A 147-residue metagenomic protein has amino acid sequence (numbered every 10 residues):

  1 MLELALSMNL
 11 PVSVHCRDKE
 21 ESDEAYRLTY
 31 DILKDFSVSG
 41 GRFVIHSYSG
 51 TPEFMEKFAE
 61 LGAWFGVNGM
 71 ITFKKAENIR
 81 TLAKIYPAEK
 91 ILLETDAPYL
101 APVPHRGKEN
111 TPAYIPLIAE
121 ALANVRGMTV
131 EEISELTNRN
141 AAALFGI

Functional and structural regions predicted by a protein language model:
M1-L61, F73-K74, T81, Y86 (+3 more regions): Divalent metal-binding pocket/active-site signature
S13, V44-I45, G66-N68, L92-T95: Active-site neighborhood of phospho(di)ester-bond hydrolases with catalytic His/Asp-centered motifs
R17, W64, P98: Catalytic metal-binding/acid-base residues of hydrolase active sites
G69-F73, A97-P98: Short, acidic/turn-prone active-site loops that include or flank metal/cofactor- and phosphate-binding residues
R80-T81, E120: Active-site phosphate/pyrophosphate- and oxyanion-stabilizing loops and adjacent acidic/basic residues in soluble
K90-T95, A101-I147: His/Asp/Glu-enriched, well-ordered alpha-helical/loop segment that forms or immediately abuts the divalent-metal
